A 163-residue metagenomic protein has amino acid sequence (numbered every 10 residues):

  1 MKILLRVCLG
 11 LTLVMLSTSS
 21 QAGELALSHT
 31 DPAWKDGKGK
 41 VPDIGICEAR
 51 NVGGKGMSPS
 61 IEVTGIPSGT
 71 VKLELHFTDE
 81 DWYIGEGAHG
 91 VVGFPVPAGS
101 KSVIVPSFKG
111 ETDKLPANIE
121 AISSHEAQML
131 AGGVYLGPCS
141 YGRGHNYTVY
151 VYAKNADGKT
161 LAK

Functional and structural regions predicted by a protein language model:
K2-G10: Sec-dependent signal peptide recognition, specifically the positively charged N-region followed immediately by
S17-S19: N-terminal signal peptide c-region/cleavage motif recognized by signal peptidases
A22-K163: N-terminus-centered regions that define maturation/targeting leaders and the start of the first functional domain
